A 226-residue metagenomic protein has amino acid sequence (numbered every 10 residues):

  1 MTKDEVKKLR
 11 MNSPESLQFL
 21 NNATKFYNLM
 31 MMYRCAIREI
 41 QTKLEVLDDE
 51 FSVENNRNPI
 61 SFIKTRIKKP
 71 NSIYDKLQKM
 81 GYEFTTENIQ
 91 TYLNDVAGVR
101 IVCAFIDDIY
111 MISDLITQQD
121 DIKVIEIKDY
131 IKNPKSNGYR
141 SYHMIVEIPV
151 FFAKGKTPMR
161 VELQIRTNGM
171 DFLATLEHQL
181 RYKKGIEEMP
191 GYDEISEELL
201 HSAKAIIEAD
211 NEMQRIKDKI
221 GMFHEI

Functional and structural regions predicted by a protein language model:
M1-I37, Q41-F51, E162-I226: An acidic, glycine-/histidine-flanked metal-binding catalytic module
L29, Y33, I37, P70 (+2 more regions): Generic alpha-helical secondary structure
M31, C35, K68, S72 (+7 more regions): Charged, alpha-helix-enriched surfaces in structured cytosolic catalytic cores of large nucleotide-utilizing machines
I37, Q41, E45, Y74 (+1 more regions): Generic solvent-exposed, charged/amphipathic alpha-helical segments that serve as macromolecular interface scaffolds
E50, N56-A97: A glycine-rich, hydrophobic loop/mini-helix early in the fold
E50-F51, Y82, D120-I125: Short secondary-structure junctions
Q90, C103-M213: Long beta-strand-rich cores associated with HINT superfamily self-processing modules
G98-V102: Short aromatic/hydrophobic contact patches that present stacked aromatics for nucleic-acid/ligand binding
